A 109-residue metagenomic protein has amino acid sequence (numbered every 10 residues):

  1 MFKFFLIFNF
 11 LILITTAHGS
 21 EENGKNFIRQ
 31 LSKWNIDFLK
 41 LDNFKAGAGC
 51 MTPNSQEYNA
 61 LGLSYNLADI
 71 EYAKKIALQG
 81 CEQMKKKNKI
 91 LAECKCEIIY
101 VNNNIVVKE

Functional and structural regions predicted by a protein language model:
M1-G19: Classical Sec-dependent N-terminal signal peptides that target proteins to the secretory pathway
A17-E109: Secreted/extracellular ectodomain signature
